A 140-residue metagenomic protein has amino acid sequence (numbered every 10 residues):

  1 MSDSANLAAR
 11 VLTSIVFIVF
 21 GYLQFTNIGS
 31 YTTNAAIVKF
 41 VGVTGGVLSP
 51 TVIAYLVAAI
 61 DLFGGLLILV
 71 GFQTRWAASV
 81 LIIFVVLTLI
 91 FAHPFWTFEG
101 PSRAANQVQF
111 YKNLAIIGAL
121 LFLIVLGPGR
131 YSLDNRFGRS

Functional and structural regions predicted by a protein language model:
M1-F63, V70-S140: Membrane-interface extramembranous regions
